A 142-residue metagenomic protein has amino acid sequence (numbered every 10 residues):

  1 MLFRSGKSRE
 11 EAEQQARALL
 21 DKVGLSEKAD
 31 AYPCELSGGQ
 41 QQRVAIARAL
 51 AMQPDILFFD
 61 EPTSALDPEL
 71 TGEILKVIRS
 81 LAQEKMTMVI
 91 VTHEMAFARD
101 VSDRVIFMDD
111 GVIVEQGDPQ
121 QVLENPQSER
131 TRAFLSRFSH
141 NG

Functional and structural regions predicted by a protein language model:
A31, M52, E84: Conserved signature/switch motifs of ABC ATPase nucleotide-binding domains
Y32-L36, Q40: Conserved ABC ATPase signature
I46: Hydrophobic anchor residue at the start of the ABC signature
L57-D60: Catalytic Walker B motif of ABC-type/P-loop ATPase nucleotide-binding domains
G72-E84: Helical segment within the ABC ATPase nucleotide-binding domain
Q116-G117: ABC ATPase "signature
